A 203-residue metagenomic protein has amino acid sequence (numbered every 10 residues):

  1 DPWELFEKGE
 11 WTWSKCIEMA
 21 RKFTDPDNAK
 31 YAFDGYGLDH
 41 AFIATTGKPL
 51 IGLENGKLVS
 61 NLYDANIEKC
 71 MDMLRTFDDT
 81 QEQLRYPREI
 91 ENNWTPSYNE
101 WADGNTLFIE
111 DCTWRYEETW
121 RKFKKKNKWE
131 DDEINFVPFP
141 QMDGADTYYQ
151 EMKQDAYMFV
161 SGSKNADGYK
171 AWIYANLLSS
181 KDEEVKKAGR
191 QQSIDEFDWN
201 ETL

Functional and structural regions predicted by a protein language model:
L5-K8, P49-K69, K126, Q141-Y148: Short, solvent-exposed loop/beta-turn-alpha elements that line the ligand-binding surface or hinge of extracytoplasmic
G9-S60: Extracytoplasmic/periplasmic solute-binding protein
T12-M19, L38-D39, I67-L74, S97 (+2 more regions): Stable alpha-helical elements in mature extracytoplasmic
W13, I17-K22, L53-N92: Glycine-centered hinge/linker elements that transmit conformational signals in sensory and ligand-binding systems
I17-K22, W94-I109: Short helices/loops that flank or line small-molecule/ion binding pockets
T24-Y31, E82, D103-L107, W129-N135 (+1 more regions): Loop/turn elements at helix/coil->beta-strand transitions in domains of secreted/extracellular proteins
Y36-L38, D111-W120: Beta->alpha turn/N-cap motifs
F123-I194: Extracytoplasmic/periplasmic substrate-recognition and gating elements
